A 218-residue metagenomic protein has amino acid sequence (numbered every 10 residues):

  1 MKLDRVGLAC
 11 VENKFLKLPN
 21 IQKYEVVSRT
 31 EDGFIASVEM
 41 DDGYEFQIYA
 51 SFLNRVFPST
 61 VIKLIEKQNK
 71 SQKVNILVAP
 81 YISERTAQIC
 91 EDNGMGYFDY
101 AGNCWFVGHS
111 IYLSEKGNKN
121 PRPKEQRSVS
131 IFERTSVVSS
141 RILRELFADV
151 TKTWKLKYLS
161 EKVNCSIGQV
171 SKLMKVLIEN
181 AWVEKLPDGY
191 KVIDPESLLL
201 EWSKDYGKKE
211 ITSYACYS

Functional and structural regions predicted by a protein language model:
M1-M95: DNA-contacting interfaces and partner/effector-binding or oligomerization modules in DNA-centric proteins
E84, V129-S140, T153, N164 (+1 more regions): Short, amphipathic alpha-helical segments
G94-F106: Charged, structured surface patches that assemble and position nucleic-acid processing machinery
G102, V129-I131, Y158: Membrane-interface helix-loop-helix junctions at boundaries between adjacent transmembrane segments
V107-I111: Short, charged, surface-exposed secondary-structure boundary motifs
L113-L143: Short alpha-helical segments that sit at the start of domains
E125-V129, E196-S218: Short, amphipathic alpha-helical interaction segments positioned at domain boundaries
I142-E201: Loop-centered beta-sheet repeat module
